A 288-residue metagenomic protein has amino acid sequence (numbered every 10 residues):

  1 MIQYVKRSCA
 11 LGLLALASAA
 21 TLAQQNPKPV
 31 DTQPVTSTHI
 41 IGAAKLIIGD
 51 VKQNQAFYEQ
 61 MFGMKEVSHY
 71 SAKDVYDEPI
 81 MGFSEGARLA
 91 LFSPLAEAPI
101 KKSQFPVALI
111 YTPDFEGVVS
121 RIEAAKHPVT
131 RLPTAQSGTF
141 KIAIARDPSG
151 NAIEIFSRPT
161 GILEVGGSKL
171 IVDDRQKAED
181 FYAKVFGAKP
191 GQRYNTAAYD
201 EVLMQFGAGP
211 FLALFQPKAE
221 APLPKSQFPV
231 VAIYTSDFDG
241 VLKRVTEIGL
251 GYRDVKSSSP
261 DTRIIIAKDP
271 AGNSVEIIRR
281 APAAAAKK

Functional and structural regions predicted by a protein language model:
M1-G12: Bacterial N-terminal signal peptides that target proteins for export
L14-L22: Hydrophobic h-region of N-terminal signal peptides that target proteins for export in Gram-negative bacteria
Q24-S37, H69, V119-L170, G191-N195 (+2 more regions): Vicinal oxygen chelate
V35-H39, K45-R88, K169-L212, R263: Core segments of cupin and vicinal oxygen chelate
H39-D50, P79-F83, A87, A98-I122 (+6 more regions): Vicinal oxygen chelate
E59-G63, D114, E123-H127, D173 (+4 more regions): Sec-exported extracytoplasmic/periplasmic mature domains
G86-A90, I100, G150-I153, G209-A213 (+1 more regions): Short, charged/polar, Gly/Pro-enriched secondary-structure boundary elements
